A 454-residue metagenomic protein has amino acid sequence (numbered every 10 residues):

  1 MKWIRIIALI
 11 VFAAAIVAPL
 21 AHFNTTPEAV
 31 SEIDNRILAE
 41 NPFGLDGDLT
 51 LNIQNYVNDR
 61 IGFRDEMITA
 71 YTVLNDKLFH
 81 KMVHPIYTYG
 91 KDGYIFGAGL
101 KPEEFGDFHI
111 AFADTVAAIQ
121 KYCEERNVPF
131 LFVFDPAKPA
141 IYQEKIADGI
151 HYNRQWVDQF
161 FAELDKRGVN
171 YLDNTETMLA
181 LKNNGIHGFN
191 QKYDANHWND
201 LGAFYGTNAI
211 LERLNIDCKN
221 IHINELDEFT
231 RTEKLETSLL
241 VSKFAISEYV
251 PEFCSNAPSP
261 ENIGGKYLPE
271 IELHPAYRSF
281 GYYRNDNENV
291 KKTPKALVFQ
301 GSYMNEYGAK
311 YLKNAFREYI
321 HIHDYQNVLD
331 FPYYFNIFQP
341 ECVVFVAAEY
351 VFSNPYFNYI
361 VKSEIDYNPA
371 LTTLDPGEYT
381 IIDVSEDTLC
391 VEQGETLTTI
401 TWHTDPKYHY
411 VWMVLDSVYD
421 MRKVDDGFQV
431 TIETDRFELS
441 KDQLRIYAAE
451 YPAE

Functional and structural regions predicted by a protein language model:
M1-T399, D405-E454: Extracellular glycan-modifying ectodomains
